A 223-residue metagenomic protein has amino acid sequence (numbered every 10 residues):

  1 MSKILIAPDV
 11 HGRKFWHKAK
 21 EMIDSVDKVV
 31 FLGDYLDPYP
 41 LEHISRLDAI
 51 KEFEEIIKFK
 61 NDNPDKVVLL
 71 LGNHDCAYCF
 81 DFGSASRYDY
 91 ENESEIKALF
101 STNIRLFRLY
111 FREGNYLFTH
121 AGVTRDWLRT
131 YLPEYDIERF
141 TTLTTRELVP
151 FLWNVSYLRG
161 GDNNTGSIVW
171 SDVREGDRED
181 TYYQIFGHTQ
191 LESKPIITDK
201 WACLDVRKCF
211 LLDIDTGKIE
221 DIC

Functional and structural regions predicted by a protein language model:
M1-L5, F111-L117, T198-D199: Beta-strand-turn-beta hairpins that frame and shape the catalytic cleft of phosphate-ester-processing enzymes
M1-S2, D24-D27, P64-K66, G114 (+1 more regions): A general structural motif
I6-P8, V29-D34, V68-N73, F118-T119 (+2 more regions): Active-site neighborhood of phospho(di)ester-bond hydrolases with catalytic His/Asp-centered motifs
A7, G12-L99: Core catalytic region of metal-dependent phosphoesterases/phosphodiesterases, especially metallo-beta-lactamase-like
G12-W16, D37-Y39, H74-F80, R125-D126 (+2 more regions): Active-site environment of divalent metal-dependent phosphoester hydrolases
Y90-E91, E95, R108-R178: Active-site-proximal loop/helix segment associated with metal-binding centers of metalloenzymes
E93-R105, K200-L204: Short, solvent-exposed secondary-structure boundary motifs
S167-I222: Conserved beta-sheet core of the metallophosphoesterase superfamily
